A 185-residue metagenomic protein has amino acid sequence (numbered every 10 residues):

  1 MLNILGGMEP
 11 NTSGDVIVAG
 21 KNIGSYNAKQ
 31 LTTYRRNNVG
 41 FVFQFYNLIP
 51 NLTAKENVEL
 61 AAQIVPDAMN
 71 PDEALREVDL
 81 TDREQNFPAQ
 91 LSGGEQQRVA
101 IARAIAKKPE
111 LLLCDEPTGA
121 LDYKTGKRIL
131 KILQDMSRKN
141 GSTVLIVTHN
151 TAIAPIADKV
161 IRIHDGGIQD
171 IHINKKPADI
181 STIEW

Functional and structural regions predicted by a protein language model:
M1-I163: ABC family nucleotide-binding domain
G167-W185: Conserved beta-strand-loop-alpha-helix hinge in the C-terminal portion of ABC ATPase nucleotide-binding domains
